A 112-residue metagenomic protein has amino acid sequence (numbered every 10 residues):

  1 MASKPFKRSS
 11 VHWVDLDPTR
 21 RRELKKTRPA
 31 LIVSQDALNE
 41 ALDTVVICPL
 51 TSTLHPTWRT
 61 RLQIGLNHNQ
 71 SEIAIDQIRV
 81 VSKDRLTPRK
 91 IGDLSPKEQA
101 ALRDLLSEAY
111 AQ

Functional and structural regions predicted by a protein language model:
M1-Q112: Conserved functional hotspots at enzyme active or ligand-binding sites that engage polyanionic ligands
